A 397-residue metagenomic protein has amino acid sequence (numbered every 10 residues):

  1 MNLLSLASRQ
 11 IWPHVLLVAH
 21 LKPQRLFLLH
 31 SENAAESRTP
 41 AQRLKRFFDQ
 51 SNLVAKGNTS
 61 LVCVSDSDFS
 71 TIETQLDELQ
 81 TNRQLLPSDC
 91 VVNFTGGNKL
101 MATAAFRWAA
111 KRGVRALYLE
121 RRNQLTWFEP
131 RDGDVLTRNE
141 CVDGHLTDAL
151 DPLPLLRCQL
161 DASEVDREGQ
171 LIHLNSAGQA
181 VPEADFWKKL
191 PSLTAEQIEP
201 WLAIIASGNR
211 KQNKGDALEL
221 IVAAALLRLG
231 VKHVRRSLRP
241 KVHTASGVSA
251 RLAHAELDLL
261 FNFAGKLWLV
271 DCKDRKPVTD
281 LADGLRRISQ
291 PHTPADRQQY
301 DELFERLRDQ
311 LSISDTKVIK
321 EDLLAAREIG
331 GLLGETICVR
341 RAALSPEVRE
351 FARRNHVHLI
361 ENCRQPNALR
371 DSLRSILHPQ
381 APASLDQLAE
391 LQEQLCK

Functional and structural regions predicted by a protein language model:
M1-F47: N-terminal beta-strand-loop-alpha-helix module at the start of alpha/beta ligand-binding or catalytic domains
L6, N58-E73, P240, K273 (+1 more regions): Short beta->alpha junction loops
V18, R38-N52, F106-R107, E347-H356: Short, aromatic/basic amphipathic alpha-helical patches
N82-C90: Glycine-rich phosphate-binding loop signature in dinucleotide/nucleotide-binding domains
C90-V91, K111-E129: Short, acidic/small-residue loops that bind anionic groups at enzyme active sites
F94, N123-L160: Beta-rich, aromatic/charged-enriched effector core domains that present basic-aromatic interfaces for binding
K99-G113: Short Gly/Thr/Asp-enriched flexible loops that form oxyanion-binding sites at enzyme active sites
T147-K397: Intrinsically disordered, low-complexity Ser/Thr/Pro/Gly-rich regulatory segments
